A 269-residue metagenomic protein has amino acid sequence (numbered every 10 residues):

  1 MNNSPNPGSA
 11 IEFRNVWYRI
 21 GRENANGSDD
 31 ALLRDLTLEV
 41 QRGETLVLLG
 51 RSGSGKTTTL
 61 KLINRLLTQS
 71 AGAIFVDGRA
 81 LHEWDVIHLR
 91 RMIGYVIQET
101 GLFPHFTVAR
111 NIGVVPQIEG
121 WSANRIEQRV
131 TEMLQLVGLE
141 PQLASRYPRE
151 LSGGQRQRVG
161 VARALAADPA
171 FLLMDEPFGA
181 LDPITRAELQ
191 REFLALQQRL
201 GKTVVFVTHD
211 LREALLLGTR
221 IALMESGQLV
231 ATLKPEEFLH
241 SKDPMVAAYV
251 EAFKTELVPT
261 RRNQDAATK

Functional and structural regions predicted by a protein language model:
N64: Helix-to-loop junction immediately C-terminal to a conserved catalytic motif
A80-G94, I118, N124, F238-K242: ABC ATPase NBD coupling module
Q117, N124-Q142, A195: Conserved ABC ATPase "signature" region
Y147-L151, Q155: Conserved ABC ATPase signature
A164-L165: ABC ATPase C-loop
D168: Conserved catalytic motifs of ABC-family nucleotide-binding domains
L172-D175: Catalytic Walker B motif of ABC-type/P-loop ATPase nucleotide-binding domains
S226-G227: Conserved ABC ATPase "signature" C-loop
